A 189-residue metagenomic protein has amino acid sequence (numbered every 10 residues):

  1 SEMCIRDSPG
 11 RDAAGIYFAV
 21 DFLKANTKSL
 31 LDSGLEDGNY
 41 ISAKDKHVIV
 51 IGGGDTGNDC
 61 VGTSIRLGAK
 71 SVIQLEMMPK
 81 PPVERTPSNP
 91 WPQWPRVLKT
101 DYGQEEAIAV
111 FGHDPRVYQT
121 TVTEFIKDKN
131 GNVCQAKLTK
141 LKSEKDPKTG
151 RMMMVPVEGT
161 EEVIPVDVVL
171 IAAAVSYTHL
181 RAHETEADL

Functional and structural regions predicted by a protein language model:
S1, T27-G38, I65-Y177: A Rossmann-like FAD-binding core segment of flavoenzymes
E2-D7, T178-T185: Conserved small/polar residues in nucleotide/adenosyl-binding loops
D7-L67, L189: Glycine-rich dinucleotide-binding loop and its adjacent helix/turn
R11, Y17-F18, V117, G159 (+1 more regions): Residue-level signal for pocket-adjacent positions within structured domains
N58, P82, L180: Conserved protein kinase catalytic core
T139, T185-D188: Detector for the N-terminal beta1/A-loop initiation region of ABC nucleotide-binding domains
